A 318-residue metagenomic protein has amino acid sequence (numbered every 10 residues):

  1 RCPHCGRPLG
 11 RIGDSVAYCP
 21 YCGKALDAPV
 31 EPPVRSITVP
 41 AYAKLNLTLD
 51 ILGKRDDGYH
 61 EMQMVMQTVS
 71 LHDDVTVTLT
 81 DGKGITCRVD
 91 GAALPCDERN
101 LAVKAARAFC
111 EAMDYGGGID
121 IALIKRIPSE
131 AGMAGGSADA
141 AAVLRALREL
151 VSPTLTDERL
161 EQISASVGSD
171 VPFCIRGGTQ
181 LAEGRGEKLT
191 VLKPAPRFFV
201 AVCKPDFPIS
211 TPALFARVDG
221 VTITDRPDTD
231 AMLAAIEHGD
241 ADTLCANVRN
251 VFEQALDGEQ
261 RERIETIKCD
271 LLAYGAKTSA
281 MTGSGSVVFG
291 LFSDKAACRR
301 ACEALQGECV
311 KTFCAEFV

Functional and structural regions predicted by a protein language model:
R1, A17, N100: Cys/His-enriched microdomains
C2-C5, C19-C22: Short cysteine-rich clusters marking metal-coordination/redox-active sites
G10-Y18: Short linker/helix segments within small regulatory modules
G23-E31: Short Cys/His-rich micro-motifs in 6-15 aa windows
V34-A131, E149-E158, A195-P196, K204-F207: ATP-binding N-lobe of GHMP and related small-molecule kinases
G118, A140, L144-L181: Contiguous, small/hydrophobic- and glycine-enriched helical/loop subdomains that border and often "cap" functional
A122-V151, S169, A276-F292: Glycine/serine-rich anion-binding loops at beta->alpha junctions that coordinate negatively charged ligand groups
R176, L181-T278, S293-Q306, V310-V318: Conserved, helical-rich catalytic subdomain that frames metal- and/or nucleotide-binding sites in enzyme alpha/beta
